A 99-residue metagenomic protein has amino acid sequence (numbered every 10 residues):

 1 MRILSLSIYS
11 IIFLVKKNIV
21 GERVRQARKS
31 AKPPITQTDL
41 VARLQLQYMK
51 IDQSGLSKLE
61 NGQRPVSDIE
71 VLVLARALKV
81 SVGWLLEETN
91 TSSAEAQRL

Functional and structural regions predicted by a protein language model:
R2-P33: A short, Lys/Arg-rich alpha-helix, primarily the initiator
I3-F13, R76, G83-L99: Short, charged recognition helix plus adjacent turn of helix-turn-helix-like nucleic-acid-binding domains
E22, Q26, A42, K58 (+1 more regions): DNA-binding alpha-helical recognition surfaces that contact promoter or target DNA
E22, T38, D68-V71: Short alpha-helical elements of helix-turn-helix
K29, Q45, N61, L72 (+1 more regions): Residue-level detection of the helix-turn-helix DNA-binding "recognition helix"
K32-L59: Short alpha-helical DNA-recognition segment
R43, Q63, S67-W84: DNA major-groove recognition helix of helix-turn-helix/homeodomain DNA-binding modules
